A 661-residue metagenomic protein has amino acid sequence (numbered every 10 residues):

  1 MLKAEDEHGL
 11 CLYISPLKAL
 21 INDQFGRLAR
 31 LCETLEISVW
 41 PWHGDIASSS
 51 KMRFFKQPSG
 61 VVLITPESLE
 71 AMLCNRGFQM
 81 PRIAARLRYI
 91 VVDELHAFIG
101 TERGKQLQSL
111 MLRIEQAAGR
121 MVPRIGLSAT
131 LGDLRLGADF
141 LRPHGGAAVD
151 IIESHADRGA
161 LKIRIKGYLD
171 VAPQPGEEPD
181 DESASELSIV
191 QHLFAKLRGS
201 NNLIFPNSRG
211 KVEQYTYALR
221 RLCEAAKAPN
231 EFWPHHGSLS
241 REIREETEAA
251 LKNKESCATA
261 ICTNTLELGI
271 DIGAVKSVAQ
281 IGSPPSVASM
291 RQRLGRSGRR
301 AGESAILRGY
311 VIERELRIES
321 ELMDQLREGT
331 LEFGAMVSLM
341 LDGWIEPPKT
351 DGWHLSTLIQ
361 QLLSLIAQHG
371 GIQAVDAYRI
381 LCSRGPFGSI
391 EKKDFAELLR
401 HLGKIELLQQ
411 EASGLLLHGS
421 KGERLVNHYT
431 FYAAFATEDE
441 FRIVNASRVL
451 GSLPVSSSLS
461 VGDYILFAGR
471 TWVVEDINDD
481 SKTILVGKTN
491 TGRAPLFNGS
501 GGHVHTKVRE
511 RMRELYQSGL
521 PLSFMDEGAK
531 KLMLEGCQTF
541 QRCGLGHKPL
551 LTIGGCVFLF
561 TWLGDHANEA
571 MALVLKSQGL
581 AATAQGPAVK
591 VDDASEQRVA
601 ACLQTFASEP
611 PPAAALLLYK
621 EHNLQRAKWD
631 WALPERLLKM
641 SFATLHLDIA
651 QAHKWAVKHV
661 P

Functional and structural regions predicted by a protein language model:
M1-E70, C74-H369, V375-H418: Helicase motor core with emphasis on the C-terminal RecA-like subdomain
H43, I151-A156, N230-F232, G237 (+2 more regions): A generic structural motif
V149, W472-V473: Small-residue-enriched segments and motifs
L268, P386-F387, V473, K482-T483 (+1 more regions): Short beta-strands and strand-coil junctions in structured, solvent-facing domains, enriched
V287-S289, S297-G329, A335, W344 (+6 more regions): Long C-terminal interaction/binding lobes of large macromolecular proteins
D342, V426, E438, N478-L551 (+1 more regions): Terminal, basic amphipathic appendages of nucleotide-handling enzymes
W344-S460, Y464-T471, I477, L551-H566 (+1 more regions): C-terminal accessory/connector segments of nucleic-acid motor ATPases
L534-A594: C-terminal accessory regions
